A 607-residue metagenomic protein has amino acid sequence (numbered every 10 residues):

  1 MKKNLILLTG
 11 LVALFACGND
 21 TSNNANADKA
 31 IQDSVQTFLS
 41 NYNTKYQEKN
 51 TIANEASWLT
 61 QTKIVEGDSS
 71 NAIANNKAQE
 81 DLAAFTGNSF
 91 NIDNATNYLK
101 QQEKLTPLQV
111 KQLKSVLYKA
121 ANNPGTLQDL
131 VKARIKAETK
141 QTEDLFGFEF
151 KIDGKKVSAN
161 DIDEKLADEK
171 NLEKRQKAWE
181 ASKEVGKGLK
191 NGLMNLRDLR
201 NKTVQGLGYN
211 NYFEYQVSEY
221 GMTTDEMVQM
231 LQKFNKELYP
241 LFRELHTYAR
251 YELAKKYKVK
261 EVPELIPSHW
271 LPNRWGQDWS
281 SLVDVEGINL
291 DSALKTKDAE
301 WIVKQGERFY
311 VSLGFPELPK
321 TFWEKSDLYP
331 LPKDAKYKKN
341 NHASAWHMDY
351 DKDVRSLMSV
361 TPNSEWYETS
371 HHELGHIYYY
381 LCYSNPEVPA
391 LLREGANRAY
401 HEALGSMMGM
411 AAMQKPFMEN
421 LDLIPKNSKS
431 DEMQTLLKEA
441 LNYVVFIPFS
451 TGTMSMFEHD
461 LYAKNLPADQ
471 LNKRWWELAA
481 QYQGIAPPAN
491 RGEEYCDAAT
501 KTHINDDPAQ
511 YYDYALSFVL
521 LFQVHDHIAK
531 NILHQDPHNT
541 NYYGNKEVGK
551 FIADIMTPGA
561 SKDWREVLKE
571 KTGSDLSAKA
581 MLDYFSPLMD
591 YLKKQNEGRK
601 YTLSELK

Functional and structural regions predicted by a protein language model:
L14-A16: C-terminal motif of bacterial Sec signal peptides marking the signal peptidase cleavage site
G18-V35, Q61, G67-S70, S115 (+8 more regions): C-terminal, non-catalytic "cap/extension" segments appended to globular domains
N23-L193, T502, A509-Y512, R565-L568 (+3 more regions): N-terminal helix-rich structural modules
K155-N160, N195-S356, K429-A440, F446 (+1 more regions): Active-site-proximal, well-structured secondary-structure segments within enzyme catalytic domains
E173-Q176, E180, A335-N363, L374 (+1 more regions): Active-site scaffold of zinc-dependent metalloenzymes
F213-E214, S218, S359, Y380-M407: Post-HEXXH active-site segment of zinc metalloproteases
L231-L241, E394-E432: Post-HExxH zinc-binding segment in Zn-dependent metallohydrolases
T361-L381, E402-S406, F457: Active-site recognition of the HExxH zinc-binding catalytic motif
